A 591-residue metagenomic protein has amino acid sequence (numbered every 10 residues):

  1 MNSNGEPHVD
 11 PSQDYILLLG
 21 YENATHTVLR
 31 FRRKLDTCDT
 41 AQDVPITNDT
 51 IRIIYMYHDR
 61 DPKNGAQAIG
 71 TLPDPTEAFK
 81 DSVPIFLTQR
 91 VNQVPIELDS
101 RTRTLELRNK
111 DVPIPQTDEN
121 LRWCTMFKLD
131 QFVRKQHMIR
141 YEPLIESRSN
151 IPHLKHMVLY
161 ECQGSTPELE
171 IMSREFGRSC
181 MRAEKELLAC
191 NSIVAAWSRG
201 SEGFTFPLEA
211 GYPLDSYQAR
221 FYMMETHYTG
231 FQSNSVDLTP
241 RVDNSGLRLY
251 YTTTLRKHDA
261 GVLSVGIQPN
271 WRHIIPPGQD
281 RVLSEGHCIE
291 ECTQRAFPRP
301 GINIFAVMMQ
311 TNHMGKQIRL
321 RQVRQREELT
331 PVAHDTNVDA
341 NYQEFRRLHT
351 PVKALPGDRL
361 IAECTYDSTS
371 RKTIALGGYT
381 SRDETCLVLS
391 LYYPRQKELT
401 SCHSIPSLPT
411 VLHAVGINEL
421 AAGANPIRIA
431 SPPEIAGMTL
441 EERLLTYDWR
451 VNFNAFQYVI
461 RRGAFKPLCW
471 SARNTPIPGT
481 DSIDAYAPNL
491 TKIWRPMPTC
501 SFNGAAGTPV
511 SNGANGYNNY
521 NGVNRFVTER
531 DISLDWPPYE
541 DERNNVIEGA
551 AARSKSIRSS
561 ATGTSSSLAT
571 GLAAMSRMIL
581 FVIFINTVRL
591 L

Functional and structural regions predicted by a protein language model:
M1-L98, M172-R199, P356, D448-K466 (+7 more regions): Extracellular-facing/secreted segment signature in eukaryotic proteins
L17-A24, Q42-I46, V194-A219, R295-P298 (+1 more regions): Exposed beta-sheet edge/beta-hairpin loop segments within beta-rich domains
V28, I139, Y212-T229, V352-D367: Noncatalytic modules at the cell exterior or secretory-pathway interfaces, chiefly beta-strand-rich lectin/adhesion
R90-H153, Q232-H313, L376-I460, A464-R473 (+4 more regions): Solvent-exposed, flexible loop/coil segments flanking beta-strands in beta-rich domains
H156-G164, K316-E327: Short, surface-exposed beta-strand/strand-loop-strand elements in extracellular ectodomains
V158-G164, E168-M224: Long, hydrophobic/aromatic-enriched structural stretches that serve as scaffold segments
A514-N515, D541-M578: C-terminal GPI-anchoring signal of eukaryotic secretory precursors
N586-L591: C-terminal membrane-anchoring or membrane-association module
